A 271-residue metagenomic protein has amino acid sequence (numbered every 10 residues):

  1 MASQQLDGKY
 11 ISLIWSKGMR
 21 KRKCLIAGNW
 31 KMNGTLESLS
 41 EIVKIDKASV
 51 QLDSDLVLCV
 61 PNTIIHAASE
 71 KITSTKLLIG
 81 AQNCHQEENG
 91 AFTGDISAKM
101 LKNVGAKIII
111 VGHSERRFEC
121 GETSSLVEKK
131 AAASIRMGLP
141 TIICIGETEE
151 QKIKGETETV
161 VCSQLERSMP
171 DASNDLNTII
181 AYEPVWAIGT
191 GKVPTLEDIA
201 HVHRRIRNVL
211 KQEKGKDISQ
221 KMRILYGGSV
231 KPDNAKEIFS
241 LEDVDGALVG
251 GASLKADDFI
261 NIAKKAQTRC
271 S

Functional and structural regions predicted by a protein language model:
Q5-L6, Y10: Cationic, low-complexity basic patches in intrinsically disordered or flexible, solvent-exposed regions
I11-S271: Active-site loop-to-helix "anion-binding N-cap" substructures in soluble metabolic enzymes
